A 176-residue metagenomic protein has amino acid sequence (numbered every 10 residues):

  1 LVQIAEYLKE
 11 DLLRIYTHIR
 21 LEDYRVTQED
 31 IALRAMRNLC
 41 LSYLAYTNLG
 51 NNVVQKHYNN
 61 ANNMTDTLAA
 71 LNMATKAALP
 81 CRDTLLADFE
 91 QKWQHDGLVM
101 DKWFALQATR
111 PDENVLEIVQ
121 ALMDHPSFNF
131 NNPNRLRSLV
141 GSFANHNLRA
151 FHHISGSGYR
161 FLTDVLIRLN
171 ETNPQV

Functional and structural regions predicted by a protein language model:
L1-V176: Long, ordered, helix-rich scaffold segments
